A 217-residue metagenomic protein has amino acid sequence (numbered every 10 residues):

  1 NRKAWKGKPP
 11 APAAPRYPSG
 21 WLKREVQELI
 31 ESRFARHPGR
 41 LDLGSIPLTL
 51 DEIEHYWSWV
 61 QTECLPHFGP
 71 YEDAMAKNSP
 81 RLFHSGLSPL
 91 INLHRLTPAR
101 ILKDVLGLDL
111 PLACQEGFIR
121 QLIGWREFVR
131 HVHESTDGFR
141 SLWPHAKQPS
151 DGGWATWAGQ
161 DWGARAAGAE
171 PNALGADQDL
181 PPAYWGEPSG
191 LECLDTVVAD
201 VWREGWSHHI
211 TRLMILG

Functional and structural regions predicted by a protein language model:
N1-I46: Beta-rich, aromatic/charged-enriched effector core domains that present basic-aromatic interfaces for binding
G39-S45, T49-Q61: Extended, basic/helix-rich recognition subdomains
H55-S58, T62-S207: Gly/Thr-rich phosphate-binding loop signature of adenosyl cofactor/nucleotide-binding cores
H208, R212: Glycine-rich anion/phosphate-binding loop at the beta-strand->alpha-helix junction
